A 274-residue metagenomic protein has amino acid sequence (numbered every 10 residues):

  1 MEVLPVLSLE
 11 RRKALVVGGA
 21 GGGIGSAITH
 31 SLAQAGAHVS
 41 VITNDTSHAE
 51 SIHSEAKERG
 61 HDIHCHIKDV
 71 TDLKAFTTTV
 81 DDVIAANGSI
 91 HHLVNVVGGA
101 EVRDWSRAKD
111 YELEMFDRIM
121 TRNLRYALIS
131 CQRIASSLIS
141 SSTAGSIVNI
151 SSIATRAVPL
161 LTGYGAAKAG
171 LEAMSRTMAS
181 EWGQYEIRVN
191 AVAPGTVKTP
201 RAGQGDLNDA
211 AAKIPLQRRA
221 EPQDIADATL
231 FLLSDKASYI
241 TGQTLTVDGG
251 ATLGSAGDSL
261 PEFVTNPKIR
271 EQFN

Functional and structural regions predicted by a protein language model:
E2-P5, G23, L230, T241-N274: Short C-terminal tail/terminal secondary-structure segment of NAD(P)H-dependent dehydrogenase/reductase domains
S8-S40: Canonical Rossmann dinucleotide-binding motif of NAD(H)/NADP(H)-dependent dehydrogenases/reductases, specifically
R12, D62, G88-H91, L138-S151 (+2 more regions): Active-site loop of short-chain dehydrogenase/reductase
G99-A100, S146-G170, S175-Q184, T196 (+1 more regions): Catalytic loop of short-chain dehydrogenase/reductase
D104-A108, E112-D117, A210: Substrate-binding pocket helix/loop in short-chain dehydrogenase/reductase
S136, S180-Q184, S238: Alpha-helical segment proximal to the catalytic Tyr-Lys
A191, N208-I240, L245-G249, F273-N274: C-terminal helical subdomain
